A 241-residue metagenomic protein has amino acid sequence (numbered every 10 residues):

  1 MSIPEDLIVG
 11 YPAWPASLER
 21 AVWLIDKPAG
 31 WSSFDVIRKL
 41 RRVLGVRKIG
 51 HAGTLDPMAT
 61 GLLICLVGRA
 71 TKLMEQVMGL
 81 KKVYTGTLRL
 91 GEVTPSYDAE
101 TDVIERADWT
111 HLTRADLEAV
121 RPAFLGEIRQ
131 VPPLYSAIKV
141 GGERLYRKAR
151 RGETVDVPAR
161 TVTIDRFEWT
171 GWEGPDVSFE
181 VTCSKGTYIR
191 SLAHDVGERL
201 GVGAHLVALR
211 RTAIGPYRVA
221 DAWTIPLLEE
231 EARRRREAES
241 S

Functional and structural regions predicted by a protein language model:
M1-S241: Catalytic/RNA-binding core of pseudouridine synthases
